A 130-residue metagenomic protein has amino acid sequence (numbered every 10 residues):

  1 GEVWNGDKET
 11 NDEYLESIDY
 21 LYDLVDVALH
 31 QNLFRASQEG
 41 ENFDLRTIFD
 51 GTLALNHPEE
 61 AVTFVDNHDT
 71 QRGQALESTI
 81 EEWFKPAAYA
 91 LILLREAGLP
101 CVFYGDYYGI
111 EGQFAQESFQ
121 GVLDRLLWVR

Functional and structural regions predicted by a protein language model:
G1-R130: Active-site-proximal helices and loops of the catalytic beta/alpha 8
